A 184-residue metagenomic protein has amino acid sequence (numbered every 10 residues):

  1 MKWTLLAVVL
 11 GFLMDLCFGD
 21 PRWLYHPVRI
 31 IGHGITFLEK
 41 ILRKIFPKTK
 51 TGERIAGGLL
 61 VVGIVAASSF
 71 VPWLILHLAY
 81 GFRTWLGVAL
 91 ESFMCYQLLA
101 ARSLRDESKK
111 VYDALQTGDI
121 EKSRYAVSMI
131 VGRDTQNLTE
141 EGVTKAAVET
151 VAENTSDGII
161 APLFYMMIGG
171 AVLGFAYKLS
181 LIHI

Functional and structural regions predicted by a protein language model:
M1-W3, A56-A101, Y165-I182: Long, highly hydrophobic alpha-helical transmembrane signal-anchor segments
A7-R22, T84-A114: Hydrophobic alpha-helical membrane-embedded segments
D15, I182-I184: Conserved small/polar residues in nucleotide/adenosyl-binding loops
G19, G32, W73, R102-K109 (+2 more regions): Short helix-terminus and kink motifs of transmembrane alpha helices, predominantly at the cytoplasmic interface
P21-R22, H26, L42, F46 (+3 more regions): Membrane-interfacial segments
P27-I45, I75-A79, V111, D119 (+5 more regions): Hydrophobic alpha-helical segments of integral membrane proteins, encompassing both true transmembrane helices
K40-P72, K145-E153, D157, A161 (+1 more regions): Multi-pass membrane catalytic core of lipid/isoprenoid biosynthesis enzymes
S103-V172: Polar-ligand-bearing catalytic/cofactor-coordination segments of membrane-embedded or membrane-tethered inner-membrane
